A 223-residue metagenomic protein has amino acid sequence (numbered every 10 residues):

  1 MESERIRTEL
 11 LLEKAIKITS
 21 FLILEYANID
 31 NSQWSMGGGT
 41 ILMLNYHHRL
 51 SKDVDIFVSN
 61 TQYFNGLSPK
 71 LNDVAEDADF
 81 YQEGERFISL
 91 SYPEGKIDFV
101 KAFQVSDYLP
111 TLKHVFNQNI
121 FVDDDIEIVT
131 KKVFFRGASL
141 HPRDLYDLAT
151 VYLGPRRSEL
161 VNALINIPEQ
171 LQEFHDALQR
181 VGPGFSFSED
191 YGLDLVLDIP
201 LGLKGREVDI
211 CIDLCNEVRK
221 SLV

Functional and structural regions predicted by a protein language model:
M1-V223: Compositionally biased terminal segments of proteins
